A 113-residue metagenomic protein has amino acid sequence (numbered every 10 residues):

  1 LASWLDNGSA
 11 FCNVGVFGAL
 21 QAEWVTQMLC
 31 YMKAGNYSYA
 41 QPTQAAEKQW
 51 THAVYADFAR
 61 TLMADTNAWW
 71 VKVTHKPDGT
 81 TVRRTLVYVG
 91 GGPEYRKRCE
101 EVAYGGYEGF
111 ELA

Functional and structural regions predicted by a protein language model:
A2-A113: C-terminal, flexible cofactor-proximal segment of oxidoreductases
